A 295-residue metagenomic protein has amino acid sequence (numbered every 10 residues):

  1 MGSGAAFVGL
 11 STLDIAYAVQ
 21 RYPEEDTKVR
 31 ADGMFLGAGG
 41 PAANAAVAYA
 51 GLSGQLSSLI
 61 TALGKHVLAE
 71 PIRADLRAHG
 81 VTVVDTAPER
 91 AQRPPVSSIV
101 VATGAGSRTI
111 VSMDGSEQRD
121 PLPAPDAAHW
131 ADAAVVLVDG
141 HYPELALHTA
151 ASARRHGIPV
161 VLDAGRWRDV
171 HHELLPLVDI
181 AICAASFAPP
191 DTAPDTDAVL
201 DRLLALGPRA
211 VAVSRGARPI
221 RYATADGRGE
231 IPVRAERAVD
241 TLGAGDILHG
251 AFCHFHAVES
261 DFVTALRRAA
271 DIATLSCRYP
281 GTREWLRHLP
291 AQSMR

Functional and structural regions predicted by a protein language model:
M1-A5, T196-R295: Conserved phosphate-binding/catalytic region of the ribokinase-like
M1-A62, V67: Glycine-rich phosphate/adenosyl-contacting loop at the front of the ribokinase-like
T12-D26, I72-A74, R221-E230: Acidic-glycine-rich active-site phosphate/pyrophosphate-binding loop
P23-G33, G80, G227-R237: Glycine/charged-rich beta-loop-alpha catalytic/anionic-binding loops adjacent to active sites
V47, V96-V100, T109, P219-Y222: Short beta-strand scaffold segments in enzyme catalytic cores
L56-V84: A glycine-rich beta-to-alpha transition motif near the start of alpha/beta enzyme domains, typified by
P88-E89, I99-V135, G140: Conserved phosphate-binding/catalytic loop of the ribokinase/pfkB sugar-kinase fold
S152-G229, R237: Conserved phosphate/ATP/ADP-binding segment of small-molecule kinases
